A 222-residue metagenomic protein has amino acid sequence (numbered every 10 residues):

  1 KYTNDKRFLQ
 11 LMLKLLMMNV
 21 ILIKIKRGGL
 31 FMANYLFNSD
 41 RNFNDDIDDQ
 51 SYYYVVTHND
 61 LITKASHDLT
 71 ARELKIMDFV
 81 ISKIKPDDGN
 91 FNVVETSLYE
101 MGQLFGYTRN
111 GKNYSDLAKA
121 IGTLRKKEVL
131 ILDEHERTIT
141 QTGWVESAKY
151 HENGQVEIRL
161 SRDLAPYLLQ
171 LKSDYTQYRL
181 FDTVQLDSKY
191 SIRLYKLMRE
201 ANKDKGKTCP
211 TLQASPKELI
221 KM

Functional and structural regions predicted by a protein language model:
K6, Q10-M222: Charged, alpha-helix-forming regions
